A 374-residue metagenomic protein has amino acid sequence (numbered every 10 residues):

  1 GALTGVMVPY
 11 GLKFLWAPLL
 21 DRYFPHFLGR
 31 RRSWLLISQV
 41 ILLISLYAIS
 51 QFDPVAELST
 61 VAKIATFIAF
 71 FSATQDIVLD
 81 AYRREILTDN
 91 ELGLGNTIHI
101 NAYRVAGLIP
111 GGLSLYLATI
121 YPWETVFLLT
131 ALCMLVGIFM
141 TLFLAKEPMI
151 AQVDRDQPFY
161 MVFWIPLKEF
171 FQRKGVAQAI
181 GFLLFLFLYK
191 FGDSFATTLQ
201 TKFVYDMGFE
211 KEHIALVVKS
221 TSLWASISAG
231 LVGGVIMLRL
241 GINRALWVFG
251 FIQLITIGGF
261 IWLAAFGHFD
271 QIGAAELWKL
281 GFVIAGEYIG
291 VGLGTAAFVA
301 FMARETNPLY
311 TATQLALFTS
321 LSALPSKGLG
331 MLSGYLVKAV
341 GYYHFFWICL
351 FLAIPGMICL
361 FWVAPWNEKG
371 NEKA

Functional and structural regions predicted by a protein language model:
Y10-K13, G93-A118, T319-G330: Glycine-rich segments within core transmembrane alpha-helices of 12-TM secondary carriers
L12-G29, S228-W247, V337-K338: Helix-to-loop junctions at the C-terminal end of transmembrane segments in multipass secondary transporters
L35-V55, I252-G273, F361: C-terminal ends and interior cores of transmembrane alpha-helices in multi-pass membrane transporters/permeases
I37-L43, T125-F143, H344-W362: Symmetry-related core transmembrane helices of the 12-TM Major Facilitator Superfamily/SLC fold
D89-I98, K211-E212, P308-F318: Loop-to-transmembrane helix entry/capping segments in MFS-fold secondary transporters and related SLC/MFSD carriers
M149-G181: Juxtamembrane intracellular "pre-TM" segments in multi-pass secondary transporters
T198-A215: Short amphipathic helix-loop junctions that connect adjacent transmembrane helices in Major Facilitator Superfamily/SLC
R244-F298: C-terminal transmembrane helical hairpin of 12-TM major facilitator-type secondary transporters
